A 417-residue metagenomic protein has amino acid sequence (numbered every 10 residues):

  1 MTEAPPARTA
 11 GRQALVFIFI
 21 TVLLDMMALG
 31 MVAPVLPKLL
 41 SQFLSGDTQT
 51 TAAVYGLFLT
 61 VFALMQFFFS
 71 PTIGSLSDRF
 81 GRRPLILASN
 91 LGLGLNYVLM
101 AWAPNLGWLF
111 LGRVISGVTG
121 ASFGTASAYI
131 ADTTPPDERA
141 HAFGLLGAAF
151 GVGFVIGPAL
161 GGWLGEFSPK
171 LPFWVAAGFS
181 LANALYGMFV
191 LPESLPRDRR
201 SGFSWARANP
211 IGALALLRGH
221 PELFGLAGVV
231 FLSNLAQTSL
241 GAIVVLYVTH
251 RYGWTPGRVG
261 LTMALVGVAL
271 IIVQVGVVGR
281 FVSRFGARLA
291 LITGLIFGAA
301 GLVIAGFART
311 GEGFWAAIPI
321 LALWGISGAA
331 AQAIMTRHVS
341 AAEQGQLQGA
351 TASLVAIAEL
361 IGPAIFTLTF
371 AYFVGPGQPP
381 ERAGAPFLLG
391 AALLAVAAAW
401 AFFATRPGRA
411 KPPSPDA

Functional and structural regions predicted by a protein language model:
T2-R12, P192-V229, R251, A417: Juxtamembrane intracellular "pre-TM" segments in multi-pass secondary transporters
P34-A52, A242-V259: Short amphipathic helix-loop junctions that connect adjacent transmembrane helices in Major Facilitator Superfamily/SLC
Q49, G165-G178, L368-A392: A membrane-interface helix-boundary motif in multi-pass transporters
F67-L106: Conserved MFS/SLC helix-loop-helix module at the cytosolic interface between two early adjacent transmembrane helices
F69-G81, V273-A287: Helix-to-loop junctions at the C-terminal end of transmembrane segments in multipass secondary transporters
G112-G151: Cytoplasmic helix-loop-helix junction between adjacent transmembrane helices in 12-TM secondary transporters
A184-V190, L388-A417: Multi-pass alpha-helical transporter architecture, strongest for 12-TM Major Facilitator/SLC carriers used
R288-A331: C-terminal transmembrane helical hairpin of 12-TM major facilitator-type secondary transporters
